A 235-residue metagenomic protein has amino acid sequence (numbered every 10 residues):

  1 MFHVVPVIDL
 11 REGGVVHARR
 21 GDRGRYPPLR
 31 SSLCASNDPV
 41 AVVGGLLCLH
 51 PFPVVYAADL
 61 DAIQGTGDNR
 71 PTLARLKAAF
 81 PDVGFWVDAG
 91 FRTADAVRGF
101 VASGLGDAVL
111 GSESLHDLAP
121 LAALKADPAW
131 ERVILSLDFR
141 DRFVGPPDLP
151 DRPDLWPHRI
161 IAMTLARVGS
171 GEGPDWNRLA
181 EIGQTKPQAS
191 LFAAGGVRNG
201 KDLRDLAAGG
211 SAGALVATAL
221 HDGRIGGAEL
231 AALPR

Functional and structural regions predicted by a protein language model:
H3, A18, I63-F80, A89-R98 (+4 more regions): Active-site-adjacent beta->alpha loops and helix N-cap segments on the catalytic face of soluble alpha/beta enzymes
H3-R11, V55-A57, F85-A89, A108-L110 (+4 more regions): Hydrophobic faces of well-ordered beta-strands that scaffold small-molecule active sites in alpha/beta enzyme cores
V7-S32, D95-G171: Conserved anion-binding
V15, R19-G67: N-terminal beta-alpha supersecondary unit
P39-V43, L73, L121, P157 (+2 more regions): A general structural signal for well-ordered alpha-helical segments in protein cores
L49-P53, F80, L155-W156, T185-Q188: A structural motif corresponding to the C-terminal end of an alpha-helix and its immediate exit/capping segment
V55, L233-R235: SAM-dependent methyltransferases
F85-D107, L149-L155, N177-G213: Catalytic cores of alpha/beta
